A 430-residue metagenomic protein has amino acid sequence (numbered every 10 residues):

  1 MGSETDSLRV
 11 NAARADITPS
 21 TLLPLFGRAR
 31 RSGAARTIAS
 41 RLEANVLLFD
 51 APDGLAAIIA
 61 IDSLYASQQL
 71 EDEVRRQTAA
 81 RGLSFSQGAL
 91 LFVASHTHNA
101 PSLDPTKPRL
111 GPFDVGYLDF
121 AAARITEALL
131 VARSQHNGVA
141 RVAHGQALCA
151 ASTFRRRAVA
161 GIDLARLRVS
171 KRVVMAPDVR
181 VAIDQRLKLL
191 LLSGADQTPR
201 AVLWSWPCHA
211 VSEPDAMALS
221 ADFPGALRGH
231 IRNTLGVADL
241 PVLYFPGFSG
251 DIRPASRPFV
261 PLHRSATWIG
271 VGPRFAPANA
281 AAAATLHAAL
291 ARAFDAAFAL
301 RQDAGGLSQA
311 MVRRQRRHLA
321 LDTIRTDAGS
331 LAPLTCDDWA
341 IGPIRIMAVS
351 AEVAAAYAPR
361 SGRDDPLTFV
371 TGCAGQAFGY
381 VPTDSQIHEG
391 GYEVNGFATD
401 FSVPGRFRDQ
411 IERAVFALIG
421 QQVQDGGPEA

Functional and structural regions predicted by a protein language model:
M1-V93, T97-G270, R274, N279-L286 (+2 more regions): Conserved beta-alpha junction segments in alpha/beta enzyme cores
